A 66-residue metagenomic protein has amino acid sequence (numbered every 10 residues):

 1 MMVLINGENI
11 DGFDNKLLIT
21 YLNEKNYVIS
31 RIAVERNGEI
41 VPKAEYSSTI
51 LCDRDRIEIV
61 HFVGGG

Functional and structural regions predicted by a protein language model:
L4, D11-Y46, F62: Compact, glycine-rich, soluble single-domain proteins
R54-I57: Loop/turn positions that initiate beta-strands
G65-G66: Glycine-centered recognition micro-motifs in short, flexible terminal segments and loops
